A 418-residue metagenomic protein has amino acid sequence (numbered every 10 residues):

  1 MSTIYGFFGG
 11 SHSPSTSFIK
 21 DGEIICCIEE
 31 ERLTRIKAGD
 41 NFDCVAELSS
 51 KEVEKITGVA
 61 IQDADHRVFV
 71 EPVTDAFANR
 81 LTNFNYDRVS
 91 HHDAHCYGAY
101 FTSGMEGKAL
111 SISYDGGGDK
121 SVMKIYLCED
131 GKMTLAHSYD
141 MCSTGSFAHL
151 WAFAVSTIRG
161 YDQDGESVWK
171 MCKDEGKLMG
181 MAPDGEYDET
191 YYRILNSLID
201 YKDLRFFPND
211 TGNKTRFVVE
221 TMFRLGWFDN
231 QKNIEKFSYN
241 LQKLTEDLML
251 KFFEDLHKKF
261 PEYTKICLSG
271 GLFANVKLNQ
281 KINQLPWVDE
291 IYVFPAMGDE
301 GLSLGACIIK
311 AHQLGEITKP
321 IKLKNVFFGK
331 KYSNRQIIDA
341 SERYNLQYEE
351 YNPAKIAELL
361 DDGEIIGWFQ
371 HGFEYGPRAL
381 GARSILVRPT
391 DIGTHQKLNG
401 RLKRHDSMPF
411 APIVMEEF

Functional and structural regions predicted by a protein language model:
M1-Y5: Extreme N-terminal starter segment of soluble prokaryotic enzymes
F8-A38, D43, V59-A60, A78-Y201 (+6 more regions): Flexible beta->alpha loop and helix N-cap segments adjacent to enzyme active/binding sites
I25-K37, V219-N240: Gly-rich Lys/Arg/Thr-decorated short loops/hinges at beta-loop-alpha junctions or inter-strand turns that position
A46-D63: Short, basic/hydrophobic alpha-helical segments
S50, A64-A76: N-terminal leader/propeptide and maturation segments of large enzyme subunits in energy/redox metabolism and hydrolases
D65-V68, C267, Y292: Residues embedded in well-ordered beta-strands within globular domains across many folds
N196-K232: A mobile "lid/hinge" subdomain adjacent to the ATP/sugar-phosphate binding pocket shared across diverse ATP-dependent
Y239-T264: Phosphate/ATP-binding catalytic cores across multiple sugar-kinase/actin-like superfamilies, primarily ASKHA
